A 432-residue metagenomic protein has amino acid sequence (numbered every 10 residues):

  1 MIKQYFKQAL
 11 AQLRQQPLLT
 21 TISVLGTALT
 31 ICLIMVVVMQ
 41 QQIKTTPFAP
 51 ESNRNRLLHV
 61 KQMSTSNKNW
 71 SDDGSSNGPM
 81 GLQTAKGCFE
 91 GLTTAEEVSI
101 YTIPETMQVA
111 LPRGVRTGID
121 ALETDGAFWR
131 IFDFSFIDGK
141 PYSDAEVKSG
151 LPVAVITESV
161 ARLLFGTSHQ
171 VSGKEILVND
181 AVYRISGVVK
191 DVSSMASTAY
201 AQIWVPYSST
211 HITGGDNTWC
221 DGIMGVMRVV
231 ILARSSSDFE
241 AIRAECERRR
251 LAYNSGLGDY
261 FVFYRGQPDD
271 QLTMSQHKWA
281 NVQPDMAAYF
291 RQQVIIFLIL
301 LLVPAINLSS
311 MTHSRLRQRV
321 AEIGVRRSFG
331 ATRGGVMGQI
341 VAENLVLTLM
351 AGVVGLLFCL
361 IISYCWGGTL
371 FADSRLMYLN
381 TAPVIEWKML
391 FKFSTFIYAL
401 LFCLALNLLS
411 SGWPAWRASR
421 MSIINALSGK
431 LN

Functional and structural regions predicted by a protein language model:
K3-Q4, A11, A252-I296, Q318 (+1 more regions): Membrane-helix entry/capping segments
Y5, L25, K392-N432: C-terminal membrane-exit region of the final transmembrane helix in multipass inner-membrane proteins
F6-L18, I306-L347, R417-L431: Intracellular coupling helices
Q15-K44, P284-A321, L349-V354, A405-L406: Hydrophobic alpha-helical transmembrane segments of multi-pass inner-membrane transport and secretion
L18-L29, A321-G367, Y398, F402-L406 (+1 more regions): Transmembrane alpha-helical interface segments in multi-pass membrane proteins
V37-Q108, V115, I223-V226, D373-V384: Membrane-proximal extracellular/periplasmic loop immediately following the first transmembrane helix
Q62-G78, E96-A127, K140-A154, V192-S193 (+1 more regions): Short acidic/polar micro-motifs at solvent-exposed secondary-structure junctions
A127-P141, P152-V282: Mid-to-C-terminal secondary-structure elements that act as membrane-proximal/extracytoplasmic interface segments
